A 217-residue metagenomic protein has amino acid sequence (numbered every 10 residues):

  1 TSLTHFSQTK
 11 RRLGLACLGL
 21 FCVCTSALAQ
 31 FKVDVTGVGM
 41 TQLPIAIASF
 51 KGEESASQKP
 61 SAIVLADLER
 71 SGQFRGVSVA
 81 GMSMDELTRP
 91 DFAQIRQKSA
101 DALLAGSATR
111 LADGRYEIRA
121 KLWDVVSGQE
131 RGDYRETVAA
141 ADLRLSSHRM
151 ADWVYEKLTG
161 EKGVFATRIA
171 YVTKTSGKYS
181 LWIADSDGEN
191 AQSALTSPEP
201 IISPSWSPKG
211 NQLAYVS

Functional and structural regions predicted by a protein language model:
G14-T25: Bacterial N-terminal signal peptides
F31, L65, T88-W153: Amphipathic beta-strand/beta-sheet edge segments enriched in Tyr/Trp
V35-Q94, L104: Short beta-strand->alpha-helix linker/helix-N-cap micro-motif that forms a surface specificity/interaction loop
G114-E117, S176-W182: Structural motif
G163-F165, P208-K209: Residue-level detector of Asp-centered blade-edge/turn motifs that repeat once per structural unit in beta-propeller
I169, G210-L213: Hydrophobic beta-strand positions that form the internal "hydrophobic ladder" of WD40/Gbeta-like beta-propeller blades
D185-I202: Multi-bladed beta-propeller domains
